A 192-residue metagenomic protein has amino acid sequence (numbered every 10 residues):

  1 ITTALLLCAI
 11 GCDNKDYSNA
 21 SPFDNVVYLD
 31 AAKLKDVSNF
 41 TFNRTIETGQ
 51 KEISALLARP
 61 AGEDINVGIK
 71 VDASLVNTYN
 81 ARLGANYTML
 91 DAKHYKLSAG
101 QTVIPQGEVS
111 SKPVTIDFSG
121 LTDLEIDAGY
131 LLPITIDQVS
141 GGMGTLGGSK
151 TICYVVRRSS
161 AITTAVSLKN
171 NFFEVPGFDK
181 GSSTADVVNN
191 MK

Functional and structural regions predicted by a protein language model:
I1-T3: Sec-dependent signal peptide recognition, specifically the positively charged N-region followed immediately by
L5-L6, V187: Intrinsically disordered, low-complexity repeat segments enriched in small/polar residues
L7-G11: C-terminal motif of bacterial Sec signal peptides marking the signal peptidase cleavage site
D13-P105, V109-P113, L121-N190: Acidic/polar, low-complexity intrinsically disordered N-terminal segments immediately downstream of a Sec signal
I116: His/Asp/Glu-rich, glycine-adjacent segments that coordinate divalent cations and/or stabilize oxyanion chemistry on
